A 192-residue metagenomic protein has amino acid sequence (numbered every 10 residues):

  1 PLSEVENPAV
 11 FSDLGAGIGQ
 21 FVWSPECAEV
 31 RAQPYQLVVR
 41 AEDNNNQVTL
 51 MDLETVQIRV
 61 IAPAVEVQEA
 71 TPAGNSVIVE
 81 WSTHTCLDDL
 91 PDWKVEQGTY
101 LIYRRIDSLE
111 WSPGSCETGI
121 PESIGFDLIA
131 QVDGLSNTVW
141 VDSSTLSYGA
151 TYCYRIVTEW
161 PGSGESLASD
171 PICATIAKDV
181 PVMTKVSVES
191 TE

Functional and structural regions predicted by a protein language model:
P1-P8, N44, R105-E110, P161: Change "in extracellular beta-sheet-rich domains … of secreted and cell-surface proteins" to "in beta-sheet-rich domains
E6-E26: Strand-loop-strand motifs at the edges of beta-sheets in extracellular beta-sandwich domains
A9-A16, K94-Y148: Recognizes extended acidic, P/S/T-rich segments that occur within or adjacent to Ig-like beta-sandwich modules
I18, A32-Q36, Q97, G149-T151: Extracellular Ig-like/FN3 beta-sandwich strand-entry sites
S24-R31, T145-S147: Short, surface-exposed loop/turn segments at beta-strand-coil junctions that are enriched for proline with nearby
R31-N45: A short beta-strand micro-motif common to beta-rich folds, especially ectodomain repeats
A41, W140-E165: Beta-strand-rich modules
T55-E96, Y148, P161-E192: Pro/Thr/Ser/Gly-rich low-complexity, intrinsically disordered linker/stalk tracts
